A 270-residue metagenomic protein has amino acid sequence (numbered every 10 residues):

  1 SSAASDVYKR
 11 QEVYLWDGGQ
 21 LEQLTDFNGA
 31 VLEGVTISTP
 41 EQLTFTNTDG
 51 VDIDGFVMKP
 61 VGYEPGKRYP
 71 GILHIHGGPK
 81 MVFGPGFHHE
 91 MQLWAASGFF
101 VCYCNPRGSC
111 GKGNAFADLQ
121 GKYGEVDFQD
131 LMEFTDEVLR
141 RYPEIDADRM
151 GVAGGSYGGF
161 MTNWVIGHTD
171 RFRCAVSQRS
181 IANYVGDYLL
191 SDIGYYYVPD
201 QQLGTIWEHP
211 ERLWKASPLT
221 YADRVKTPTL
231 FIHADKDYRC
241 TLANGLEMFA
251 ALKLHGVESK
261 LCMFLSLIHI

Functional and structural regions predicted by a protein language model:
S1-Y8, H269-I270: Short, small-residue-biased leader/transition segments that mark boundaries at the very start of proteins
S5-E12, G108: A flexible loop/linker signature enriched in serine peptidases of the S9 family
K9-R10, V82-F83, V185, C240: Glycine/Thr-rich phosphate-binding loops of Rossmann-like dinucleotide-binding domains
R10-Q23: Beta-propeller blade-edge and WD-like acidic-aromatic loop motif
Y14, F56-M58, C262: Conserved hydrophobic/aromatic positions in well-ordered beta-strands
F27-D148, G155: Cap/lid segment of the alpha/beta-hydrolase catalytic domain
Y103-I268: Active-site-proximal cap/loop segments of hydrolase catalytic domains
